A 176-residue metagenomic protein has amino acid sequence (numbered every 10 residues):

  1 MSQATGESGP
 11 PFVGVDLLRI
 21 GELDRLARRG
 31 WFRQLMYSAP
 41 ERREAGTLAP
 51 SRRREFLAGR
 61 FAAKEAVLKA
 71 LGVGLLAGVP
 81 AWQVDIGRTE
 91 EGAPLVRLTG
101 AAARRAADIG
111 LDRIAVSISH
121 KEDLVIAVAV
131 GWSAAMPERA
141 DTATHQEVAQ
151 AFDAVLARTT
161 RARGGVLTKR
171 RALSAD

Functional and structural regions predicted by a protein language model:
M1-D176: Core catalytic alpha/beta fold that binds nucleotide/phospho-ligands
